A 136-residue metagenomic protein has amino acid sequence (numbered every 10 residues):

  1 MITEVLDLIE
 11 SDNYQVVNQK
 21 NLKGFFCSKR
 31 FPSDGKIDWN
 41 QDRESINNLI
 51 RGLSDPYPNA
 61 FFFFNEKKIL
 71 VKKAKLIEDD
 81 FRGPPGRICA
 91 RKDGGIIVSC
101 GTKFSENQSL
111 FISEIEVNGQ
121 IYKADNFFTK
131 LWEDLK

Functional and structural regions predicted by a protein language model:
M1-E4, P32, S45-L49: Non-catalytic alpha-helical scaffold/packing segments enriched in small hydrophobic residues
M1-Y14: Conserved anion/nucleotide-ligand pocket segment
D7, Q19, R30-P32, F81: Preference for short coil/turn "hinge" residues that link or interrupt alpha-helices
E10, L22, S33-G35: Glycine-rich, flexible loop/turn motifs
V17-G24: Anionic-ligand binding region
F25-R30, V71-K72: Short, solvent-exposed polar/charged micro-motifs at secondary-structure junctions
S28-Q41: Acyl-group handling in specialized metabolite and lipid biosynthesis
W39-K136: An anion-binding loop in the catalytic cleft
